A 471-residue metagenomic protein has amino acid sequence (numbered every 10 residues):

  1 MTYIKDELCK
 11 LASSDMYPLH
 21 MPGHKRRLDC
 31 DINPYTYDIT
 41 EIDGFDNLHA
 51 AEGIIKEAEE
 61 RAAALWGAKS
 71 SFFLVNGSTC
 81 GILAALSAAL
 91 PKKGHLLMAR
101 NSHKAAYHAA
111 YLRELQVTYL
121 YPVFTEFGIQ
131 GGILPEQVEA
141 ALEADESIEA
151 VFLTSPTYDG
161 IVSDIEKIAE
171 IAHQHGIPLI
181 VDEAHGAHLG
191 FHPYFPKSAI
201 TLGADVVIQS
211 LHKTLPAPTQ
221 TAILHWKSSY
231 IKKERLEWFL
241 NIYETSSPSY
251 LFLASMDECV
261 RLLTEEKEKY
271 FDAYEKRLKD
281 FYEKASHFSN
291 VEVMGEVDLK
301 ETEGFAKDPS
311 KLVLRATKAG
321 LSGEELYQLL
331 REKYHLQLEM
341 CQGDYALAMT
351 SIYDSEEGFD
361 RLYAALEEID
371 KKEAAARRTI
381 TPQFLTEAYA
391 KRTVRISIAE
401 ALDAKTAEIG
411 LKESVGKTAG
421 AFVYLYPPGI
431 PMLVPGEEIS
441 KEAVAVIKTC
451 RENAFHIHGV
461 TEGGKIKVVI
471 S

Functional and structural regions predicted by a protein language model:
M1-G53: N-terminal "arm"/small-domain region of PLP-dependent enzymes with the aminotransferase-like
I4-C9, C30, A68, S78-V297: Conserved PLP-enzyme active-site core in the AAT-like
Y35-G77: Conserved N-terminal alpha-helix of the aminotransferase class I/II PLP-enzyme fold
D46-A50, K269, P431-P435: A short N-terminal beta->alpha junction/helix N-cap motif
S70-F72, Q209, H335-E339: A short linear hydrophobic-aromatic micro-motif
F72-L74, V151-T154, V313, L347-S351: Short glycine-rich or small-residue beta-strand-to-loop segments that form or flank ligand, phosphate, metal/Fe-S
D280-G459: Conserved C-terminal alpha-helix-loop-beta "cap" of PLP-dependent enzymes that closes/shapes the active-site mouth
H456-S471: Charge-dense polyanion-binding interfaces
